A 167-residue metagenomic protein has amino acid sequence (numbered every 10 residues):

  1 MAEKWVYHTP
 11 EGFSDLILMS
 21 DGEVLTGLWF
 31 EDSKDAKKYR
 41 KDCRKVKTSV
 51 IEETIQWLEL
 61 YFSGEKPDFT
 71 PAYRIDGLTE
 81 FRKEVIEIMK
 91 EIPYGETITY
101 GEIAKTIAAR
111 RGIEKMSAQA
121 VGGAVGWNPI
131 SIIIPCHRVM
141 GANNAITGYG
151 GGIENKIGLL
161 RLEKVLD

Functional and structural regions predicted by a protein language model:
M1-G112, V165-D167: Basic nucleic-acid-binding alpha-helical/helix-turn surface characteristic of O6-alkylguanine DNA
F81-V85, S117, N155: N-terminal positioning helix adjacent to the helix-turn-helix/winged-helix DNA-binding module
A108-G123: Short, positively charged loop/turn segments that connect secondary-structure elements
V125, I133: Major-groove DNA-recognition helix of helix-turn-helix-type DNA-binding domains
C136: Short cysteine clusters
A142-D167: …primarily DNA-binding HTH/wHTH and HhH modules…
